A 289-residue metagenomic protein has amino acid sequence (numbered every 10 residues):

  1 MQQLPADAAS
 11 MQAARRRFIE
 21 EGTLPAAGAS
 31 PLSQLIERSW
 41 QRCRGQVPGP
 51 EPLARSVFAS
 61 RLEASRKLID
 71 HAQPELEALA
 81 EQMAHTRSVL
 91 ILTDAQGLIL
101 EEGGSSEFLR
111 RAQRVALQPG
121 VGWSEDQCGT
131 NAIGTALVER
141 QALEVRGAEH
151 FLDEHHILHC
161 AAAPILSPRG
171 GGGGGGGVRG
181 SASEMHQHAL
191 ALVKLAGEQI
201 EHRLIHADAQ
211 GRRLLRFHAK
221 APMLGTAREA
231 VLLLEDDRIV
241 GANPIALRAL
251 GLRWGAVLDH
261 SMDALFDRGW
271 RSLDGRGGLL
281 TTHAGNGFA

Functional and structural regions predicted by a protein language model:
M1-G147, L152, I157, L166-P168 (+1 more regions): Intrinsically disordered, low-complexity terminal regulatory regions
E21, D259-M262: A charged, solvent-exposed segment within the mature domains of Sec-exported extracytoplasmic proteins
S105-F108, L247-V257: PAS/PAS-like sensory domain cap-loop motif
I133, W254, S261-M262: N-terminal sensory regulatory modules of PAS/LOV and PAS-like folds
A148-E149, A161-A162, A264-A289: PAS-family sensory/regulatory modules and their coupling/dimerization elements
G171: Duplex nucleic acid-engaging cores and interfaces of nucleic-acid transaction enzymes
V240, L247-R248, A264: C-terminal catalytic or substrate-handling cores of phosphate/nucleotide- and metal-cofactor-dependent proteins acting
V257-L258, T281: C-terminal, beta-strand-rich globular interaction domains
